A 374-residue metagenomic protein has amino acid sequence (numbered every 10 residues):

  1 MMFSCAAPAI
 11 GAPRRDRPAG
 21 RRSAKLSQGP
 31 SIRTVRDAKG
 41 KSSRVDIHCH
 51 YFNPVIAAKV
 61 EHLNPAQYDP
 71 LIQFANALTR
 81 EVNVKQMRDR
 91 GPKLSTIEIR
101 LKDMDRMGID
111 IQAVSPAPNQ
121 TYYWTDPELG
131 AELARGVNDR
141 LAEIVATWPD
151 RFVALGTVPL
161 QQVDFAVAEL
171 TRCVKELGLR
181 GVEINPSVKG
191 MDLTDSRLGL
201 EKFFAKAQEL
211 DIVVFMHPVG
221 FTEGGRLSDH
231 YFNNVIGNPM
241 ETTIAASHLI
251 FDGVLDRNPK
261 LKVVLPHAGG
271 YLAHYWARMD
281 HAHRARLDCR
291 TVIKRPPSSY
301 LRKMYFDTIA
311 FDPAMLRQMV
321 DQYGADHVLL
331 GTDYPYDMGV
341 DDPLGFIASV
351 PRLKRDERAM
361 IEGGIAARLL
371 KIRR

Functional and structural regions predicted by a protein language model:
M1-S43, I47, V55-I111, D139-T147 (+6 more regions): Mid-to-C-terminal alpha-helical segments outside catalytic/metal-binding sites
K41, H50-L94, F221-M240, M279-L301: Active-site gating loops and adjacent loop-to-helix segments of metal-dependent hydrolytic enzymes
V45-C49, Q112-V114, V153-G156, V182-I184 (+4 more regions): Hydrophobic faces of well-ordered beta-strands that scaffold small-molecule active sites in alpha/beta enzyme cores
H50, V219-G220, I250, G269 (+1 more regions): Catalytic metal-binding/acid-base residues of hydrolase active sites
N83-V84, P149-A154, L179-G181, P259 (+2 more regions): Short, surface-exposed connector motifs at secondary-structure boundaries
D110-G253: Active-site gating/metal-coordination segments in enzymes
T243-A246, A285-R290, T308-D312: A general structural motif
F251-L301: Aromatic-lined glycan-binding groove of carbohydrate-active enzymes
